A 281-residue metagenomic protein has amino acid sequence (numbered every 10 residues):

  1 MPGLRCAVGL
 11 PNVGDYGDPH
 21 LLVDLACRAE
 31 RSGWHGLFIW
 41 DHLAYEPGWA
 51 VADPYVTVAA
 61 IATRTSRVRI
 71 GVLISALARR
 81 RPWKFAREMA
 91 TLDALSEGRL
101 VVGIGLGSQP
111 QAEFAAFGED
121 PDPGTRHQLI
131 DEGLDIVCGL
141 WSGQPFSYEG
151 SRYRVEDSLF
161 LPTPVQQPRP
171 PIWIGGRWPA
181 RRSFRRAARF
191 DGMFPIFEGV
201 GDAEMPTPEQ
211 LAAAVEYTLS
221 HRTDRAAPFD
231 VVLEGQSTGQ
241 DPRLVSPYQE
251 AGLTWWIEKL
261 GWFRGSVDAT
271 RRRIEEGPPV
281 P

Functional and structural regions predicted by a protein language model:
M1-P281: Active-site-adjacent structural elements that line small-molecule/cofactor binding pockets in enzymes
